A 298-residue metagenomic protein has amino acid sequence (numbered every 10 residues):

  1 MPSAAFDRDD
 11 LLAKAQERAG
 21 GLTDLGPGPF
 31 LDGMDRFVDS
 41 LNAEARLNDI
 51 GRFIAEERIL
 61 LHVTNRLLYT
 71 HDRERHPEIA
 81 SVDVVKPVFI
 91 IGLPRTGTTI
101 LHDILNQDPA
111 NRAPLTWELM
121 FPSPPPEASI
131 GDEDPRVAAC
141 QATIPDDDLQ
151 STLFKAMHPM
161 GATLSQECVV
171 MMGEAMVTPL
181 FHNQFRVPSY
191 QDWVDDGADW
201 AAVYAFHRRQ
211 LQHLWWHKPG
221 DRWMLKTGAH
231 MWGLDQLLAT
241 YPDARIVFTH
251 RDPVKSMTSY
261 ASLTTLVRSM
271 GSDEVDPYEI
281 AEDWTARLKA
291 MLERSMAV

Functional and structural regions predicted by a protein language model:
M1-P77: Long, basic/Gly/Ser/Thr-rich N-terminal segments that mediate initial subcellular attachment or targeting
R36-S40, F185-V187, R268-D276: Short acidic (Asp/Glu) and glycine-rich catalytic loops that position anionic groups and cofactors
T70, E74-H76, G197-D221, T227-T240 (+1 more regions): PAPS-dependent sulfotransferase catalytic domain
E78-V85: Phosphate-binding P-loop
V88, R112, R245-V247: Hydrophobic/aromatic beta-strand patches that form the interior of the parallel beta-sheet core in alpha/beta enzyme
F89-P109: Glycine-rich phosphate-binding P-loop
Q107-W117: Post-Walker A helix-loop "phosphate-sensing" segment adjacent to the P-loop in P-loop NTPases
M120-W223: PAPS-dependent sulfation machinery
